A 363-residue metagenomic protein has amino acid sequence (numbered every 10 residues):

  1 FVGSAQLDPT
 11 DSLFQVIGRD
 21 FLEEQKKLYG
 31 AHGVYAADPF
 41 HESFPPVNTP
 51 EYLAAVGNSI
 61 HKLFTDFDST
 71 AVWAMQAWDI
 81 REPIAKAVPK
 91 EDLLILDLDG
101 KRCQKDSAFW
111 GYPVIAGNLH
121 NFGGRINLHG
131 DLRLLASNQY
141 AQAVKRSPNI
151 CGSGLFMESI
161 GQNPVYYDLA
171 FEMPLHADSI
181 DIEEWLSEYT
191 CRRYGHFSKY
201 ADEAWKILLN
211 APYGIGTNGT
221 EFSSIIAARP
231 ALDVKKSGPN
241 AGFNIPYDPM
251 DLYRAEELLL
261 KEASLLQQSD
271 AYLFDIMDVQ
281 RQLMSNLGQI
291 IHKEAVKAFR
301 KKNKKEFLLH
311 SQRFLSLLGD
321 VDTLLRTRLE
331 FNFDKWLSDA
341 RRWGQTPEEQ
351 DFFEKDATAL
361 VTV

Functional and structural regions predicted by a protein language model:
F1-W205, L209-G214, N218-F222, I226-P249 (+4 more regions): Catalytic-core regions of glycoside hydrolase
L28-G33, A263-Q268, L283-G288: A glycine-rich, aromatic-flanked flexible loop/lid motif
L209, E257-L260, S264, V296 (+2 more regions): Alpha-helical repeat scaffolds in large eukaryotic proteins
N244-Y253, L259, A263-S269: Polar/charged low-complexity regulatory segments
E262-I276, L324-D339: Short, solvent-exposed, charged loop/turn and helix-capping segments that join or cap alpha-helices on peripheral
S269, L273-D322: Ordered core of a single globular domain
